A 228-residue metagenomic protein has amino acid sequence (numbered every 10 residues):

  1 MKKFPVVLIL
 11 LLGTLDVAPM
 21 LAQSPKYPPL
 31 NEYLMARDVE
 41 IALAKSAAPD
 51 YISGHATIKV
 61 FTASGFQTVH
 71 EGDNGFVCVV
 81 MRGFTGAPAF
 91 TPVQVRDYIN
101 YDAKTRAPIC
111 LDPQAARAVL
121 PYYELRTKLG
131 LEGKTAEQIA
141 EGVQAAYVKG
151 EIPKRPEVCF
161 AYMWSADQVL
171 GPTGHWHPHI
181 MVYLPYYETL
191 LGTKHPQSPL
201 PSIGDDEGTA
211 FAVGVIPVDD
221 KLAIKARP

Functional and structural regions predicted by a protein language model:
M1-F4: Positively charged n-region of N-terminal signal peptides that target proteins for export
V7-D16: Bacterial N-terminal signal peptides
V17-A22: Sec/Tat signal peptide C-region and signal peptidase I cleavage site
S24-P228: Primary mode marks residue(s) on the alpha4-beta5-alpha5 output face of response regulator receiver
